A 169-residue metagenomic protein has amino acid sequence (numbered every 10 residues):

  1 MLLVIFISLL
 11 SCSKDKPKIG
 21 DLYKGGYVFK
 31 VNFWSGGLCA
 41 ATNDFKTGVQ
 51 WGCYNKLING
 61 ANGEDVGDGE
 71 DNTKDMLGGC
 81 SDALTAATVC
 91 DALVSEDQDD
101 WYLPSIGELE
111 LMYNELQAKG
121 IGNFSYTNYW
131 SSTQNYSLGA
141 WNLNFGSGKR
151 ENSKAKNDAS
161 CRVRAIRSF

Functional and structural regions predicted by a protein language model:
M1-L3, Q117: Generic short amphipathic/hydrophobic targeting helices enriched at N-termini, encompassing Sec-type signal peptides
L3-D97, G146-E151, N157-F169: Short, compositionally biased
A40, L103-P104: GIY-YIG nuclease signature motif recognition
V49-C53, L103, F124: Non-catalytic, surface-exposed connector residues within folded enzymatic/regulatory domains
A83, Q98-D100, I106-F169: C-terminal, surface-exposed recognition/capping segments
